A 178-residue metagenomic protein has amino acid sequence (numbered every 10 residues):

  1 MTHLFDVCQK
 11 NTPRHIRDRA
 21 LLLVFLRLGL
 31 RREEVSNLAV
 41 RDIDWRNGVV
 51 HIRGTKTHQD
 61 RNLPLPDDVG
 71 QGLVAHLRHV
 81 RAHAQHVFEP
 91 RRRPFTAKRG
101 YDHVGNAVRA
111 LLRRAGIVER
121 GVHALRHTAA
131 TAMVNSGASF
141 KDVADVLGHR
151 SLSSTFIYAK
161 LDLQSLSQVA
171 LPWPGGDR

Functional and structural regions predicted by a protein language model:
M1-R178: Conserved catalytic core of the tyrosine transesterase superfamily
